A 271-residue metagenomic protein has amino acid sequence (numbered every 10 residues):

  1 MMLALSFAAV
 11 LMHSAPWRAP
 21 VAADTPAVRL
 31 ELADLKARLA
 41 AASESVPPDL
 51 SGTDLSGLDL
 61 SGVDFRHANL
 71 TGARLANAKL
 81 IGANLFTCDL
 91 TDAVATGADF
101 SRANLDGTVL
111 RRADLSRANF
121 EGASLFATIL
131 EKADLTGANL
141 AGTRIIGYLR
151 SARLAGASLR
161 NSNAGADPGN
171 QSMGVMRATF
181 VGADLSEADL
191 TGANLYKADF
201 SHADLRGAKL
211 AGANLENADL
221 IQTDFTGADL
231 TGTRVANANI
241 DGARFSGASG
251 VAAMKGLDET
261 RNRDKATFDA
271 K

Functional and structural regions predicted by a protein language model:
M2-S14: Bacterial N-terminal signal peptides
W17-K271: Tandem repeat scaffolds
